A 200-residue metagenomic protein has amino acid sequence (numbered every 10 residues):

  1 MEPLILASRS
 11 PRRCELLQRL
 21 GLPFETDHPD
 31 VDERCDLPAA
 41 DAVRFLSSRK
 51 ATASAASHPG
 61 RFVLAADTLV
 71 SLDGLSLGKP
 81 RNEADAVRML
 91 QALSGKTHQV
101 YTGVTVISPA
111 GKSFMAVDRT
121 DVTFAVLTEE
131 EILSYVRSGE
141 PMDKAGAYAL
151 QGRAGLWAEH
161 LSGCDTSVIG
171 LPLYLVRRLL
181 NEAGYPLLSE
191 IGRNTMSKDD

Functional and structural regions predicted by a protein language model:
E2-I5, L37-D200: Anionic-ligand binding patches
E2-L22: N-terminal beta1-alpha1 ligand-phosphate binding loop
R9, P29, P109: Cofactor-binding loop segments of dinucleotide-utilizing enzymes, especially the Rossmann-like FAD- and NAD(P)+-binding
E15-R19, C35-D36, A56-S57: Short loop/helix-cap segments at secondary-structure boundaries that form the rim of catalytic
L22-P23, A149: A generic short alpha-helical patch detector that favors 3-5-residue windows in or near N-terminal regions
P23-E25, P186: Residue-level detector of anion-binding/catalytic polar loops
E25-E33: A short beta-strand-loop structural module common to alpha/beta enzyme folds
